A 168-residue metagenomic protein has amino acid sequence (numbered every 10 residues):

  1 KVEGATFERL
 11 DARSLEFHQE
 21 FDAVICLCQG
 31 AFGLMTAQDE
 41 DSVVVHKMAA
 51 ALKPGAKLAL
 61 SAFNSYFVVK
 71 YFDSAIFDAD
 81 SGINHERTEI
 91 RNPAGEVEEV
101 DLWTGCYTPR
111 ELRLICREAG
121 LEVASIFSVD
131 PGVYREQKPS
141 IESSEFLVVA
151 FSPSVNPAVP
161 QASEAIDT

Functional and structural regions predicted by a protein language model:
V2-F17: Conserved SAM-binding strand-loop segment of SAM-dependent methyltransferases
G4, G55, G120-V123: A generic structural signal for alpha->beta connector loops
S14, A31, N64-V68, G132: Short, catalytically relevant binding-site loops at active-site mouths
E20-F21, K70-S74, Q137: Short aromatic-enriched loop/helix-cap "lid" or pocket-rim segments at secondary-structure transitions that line
D22-E40: A short SAM/SAH-binding and catalytic strip from SAM-dependent methyltransferases
E40-K57: A short glycine-rich, Lys/Arg-flanked "PGG" loop and its adjoining helix->strand segment in the class I
G55, A59-R117: SAM-dependent methyltransferase
E111-T168: C-terminal lobe and adjacent flexible extensions of AdoMet/dcAdoMet transferase-like proteins
